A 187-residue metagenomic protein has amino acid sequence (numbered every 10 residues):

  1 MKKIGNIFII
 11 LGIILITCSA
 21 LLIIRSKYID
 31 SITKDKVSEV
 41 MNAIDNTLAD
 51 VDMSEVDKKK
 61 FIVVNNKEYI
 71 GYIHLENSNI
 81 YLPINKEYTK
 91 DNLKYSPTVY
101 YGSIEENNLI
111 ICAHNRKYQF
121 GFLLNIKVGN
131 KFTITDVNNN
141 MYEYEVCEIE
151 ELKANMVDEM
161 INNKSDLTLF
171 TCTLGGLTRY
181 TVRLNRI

Functional and structural regions predicted by a protein language model:
M1-G5: Short, Lys/Arg-rich N-terminal segment immediately upstream of the first membrane anchor
N6-I187: Solvent-exposed, non-transmembrane regions of membrane-associated and secreted proteins
